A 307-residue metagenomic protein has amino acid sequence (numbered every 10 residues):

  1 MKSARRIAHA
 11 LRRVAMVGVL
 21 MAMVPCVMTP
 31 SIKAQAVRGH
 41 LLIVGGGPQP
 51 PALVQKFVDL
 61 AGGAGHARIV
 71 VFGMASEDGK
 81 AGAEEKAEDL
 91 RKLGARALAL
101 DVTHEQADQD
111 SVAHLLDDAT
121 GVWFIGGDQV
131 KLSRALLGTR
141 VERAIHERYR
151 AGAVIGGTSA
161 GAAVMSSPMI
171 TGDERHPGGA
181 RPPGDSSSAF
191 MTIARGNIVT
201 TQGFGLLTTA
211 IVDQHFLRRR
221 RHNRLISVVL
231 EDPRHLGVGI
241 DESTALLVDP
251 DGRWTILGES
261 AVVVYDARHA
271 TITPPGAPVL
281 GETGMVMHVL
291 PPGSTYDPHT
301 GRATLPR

Functional and structural regions predicted by a protein language model:
M1-A10: N-terminal secretory signal peptides that target proteins for export/translocation
V14-V27: Bacterial N-terminal signal peptides
P30-K33: Sec/Tat signal peptide C-region and signal peptidase I cleavage site
Q35-G65, E77-K92, M169-T171, R175-R307: C-terminal and late-domain segments of enzyme folds
S76-D118, F124: Portal/gating segments that form or line small-molecule/metal binding sites
L115-D118, G138-G152: Catalytic-core regions built around general acid/base machinery
I125-G126, R148-M169: Catalytic nucleophile loop
Q129-G138: Glycine/threonine-rich flexible loop motifs
